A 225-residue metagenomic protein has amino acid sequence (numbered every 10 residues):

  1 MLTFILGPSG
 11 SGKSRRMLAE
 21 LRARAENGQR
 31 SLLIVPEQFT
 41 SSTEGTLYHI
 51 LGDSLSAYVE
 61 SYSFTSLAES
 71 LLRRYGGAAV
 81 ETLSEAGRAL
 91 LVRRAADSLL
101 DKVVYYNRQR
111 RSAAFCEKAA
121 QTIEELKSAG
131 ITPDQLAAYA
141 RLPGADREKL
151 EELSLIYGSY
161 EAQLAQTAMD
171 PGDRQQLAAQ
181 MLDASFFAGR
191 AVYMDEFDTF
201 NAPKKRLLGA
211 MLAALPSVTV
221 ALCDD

Functional and structural regions predicted by a protein language model:
M1-Y48: Glycine-rich P-loop/Walker A and Walker A-like loops and their local beta1-loop-alpha1 context in P-loop NTPases
L2-F4, A96-E196, A202-P203, L207: Accessory N-terminal region flanking or inserted into the helicase ATPase core in nucleic-acid motor proteins
E20, R24, L182, A210-A214: Hydrophobic helix-cap positions at the C-terminus of alpha-helices in RecA-like/P-loop ATPase nucleotide-binding cores
G28-A137, R141-G144, E148: Conserved P-loop NTPase-based nucleic-acid remodeling module centered on helicase motor cores
G28-R30, F187-R190, L215-S217: A general structural motif
L33-V35, S61, Y193, S217-L222: Structural recognition of the conserved hydrophobic beta-strand(s) that form the central parallel beta-sheet of P-loop
F39, D198-T199: Catalytic acidic motif of RecA-like/P-loop NTPases
A202-D225: Conserved RecA-like helicase ATPase core segment that couples NTP binding/hydrolysis to strand translocation
